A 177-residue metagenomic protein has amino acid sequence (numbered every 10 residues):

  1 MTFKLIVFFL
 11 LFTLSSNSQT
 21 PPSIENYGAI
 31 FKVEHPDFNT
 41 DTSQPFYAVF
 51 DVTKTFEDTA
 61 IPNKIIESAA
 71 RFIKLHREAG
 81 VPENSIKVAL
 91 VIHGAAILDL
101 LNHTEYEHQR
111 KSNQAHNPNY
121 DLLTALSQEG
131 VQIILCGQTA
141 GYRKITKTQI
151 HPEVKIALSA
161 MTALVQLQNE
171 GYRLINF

Functional and structural regions predicted by a protein language model:
M1-T20: Bacterial Sec-dependent N-terminal signal peptides
P22-I30, L101, S112-F177: A cross-taxonomic marker for long C-terminal extensions/tails that follow the last structured domain
Y27-A48: N-terminal targeting signals for Sec/Tat export/insertion, comprising classic cleavable signal peptides
D41-E57, H103-E107: Acidic/histidine-rich, surface-exposed loop or edge segments in extracytoplasmic proteins
Y47-D51, V88-I92, Q132-L135, N176: Structural recognition of the beta-strand scaffold that forms the well-ordered cores of secreted hydrolase catalytic
D51-P62, V88, Q109-S112, E153: Second-shell loop/turn segments in exported
P62-V81: Histidine-anchored nucleotide/phosphate-binding helix
P82-L101: Acidic helix-start/capping segments at beta-turn-to-alpha-helix junctions
